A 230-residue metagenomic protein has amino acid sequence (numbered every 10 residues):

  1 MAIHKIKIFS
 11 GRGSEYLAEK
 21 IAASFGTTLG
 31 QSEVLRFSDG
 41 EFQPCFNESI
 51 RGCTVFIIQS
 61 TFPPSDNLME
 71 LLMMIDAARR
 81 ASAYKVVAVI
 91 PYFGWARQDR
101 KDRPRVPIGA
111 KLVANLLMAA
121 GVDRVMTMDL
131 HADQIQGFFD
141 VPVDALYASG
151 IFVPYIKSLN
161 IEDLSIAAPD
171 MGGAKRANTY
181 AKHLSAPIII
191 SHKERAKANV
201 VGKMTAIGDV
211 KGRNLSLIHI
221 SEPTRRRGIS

Functional and structural regions predicted by a protein language model:
A2-T27, S32-E41, N47: Positively charged, low-complexity intrinsically disordered leader regions
K5, T54, Y84-V87, D123-R124 (+2 more regions): Residues at the starts of beta-strands that form the adenosine-phosphate
I21, A88, D129, D170: Residue-level signature of catalytic and energy-coupling elements of molecular machines, predominantly ATP/GTP-dependent
G30, V34-S49, A96-D102, V106 (+2 more regions): Short, glycine/charge-rich flexible loops or terminal/linker lids adjacent to PRPP-binding catalytic cores
S32-L72: Active-site-flanking structural segment that lines cofactor/substrate pockets
S60-R79, D102-N115: Glycine-rich anion/phosphate-binding loops
R103-D163, A198: Anion-binding alpha/beta catalytic cores of soluble intermediary-metabolism enzymes, centered on
I218-S230: Single conserved hydrophobic/aromatic residue that forms the stacking wall/gate of nucleotide- or nucleobase-binding
